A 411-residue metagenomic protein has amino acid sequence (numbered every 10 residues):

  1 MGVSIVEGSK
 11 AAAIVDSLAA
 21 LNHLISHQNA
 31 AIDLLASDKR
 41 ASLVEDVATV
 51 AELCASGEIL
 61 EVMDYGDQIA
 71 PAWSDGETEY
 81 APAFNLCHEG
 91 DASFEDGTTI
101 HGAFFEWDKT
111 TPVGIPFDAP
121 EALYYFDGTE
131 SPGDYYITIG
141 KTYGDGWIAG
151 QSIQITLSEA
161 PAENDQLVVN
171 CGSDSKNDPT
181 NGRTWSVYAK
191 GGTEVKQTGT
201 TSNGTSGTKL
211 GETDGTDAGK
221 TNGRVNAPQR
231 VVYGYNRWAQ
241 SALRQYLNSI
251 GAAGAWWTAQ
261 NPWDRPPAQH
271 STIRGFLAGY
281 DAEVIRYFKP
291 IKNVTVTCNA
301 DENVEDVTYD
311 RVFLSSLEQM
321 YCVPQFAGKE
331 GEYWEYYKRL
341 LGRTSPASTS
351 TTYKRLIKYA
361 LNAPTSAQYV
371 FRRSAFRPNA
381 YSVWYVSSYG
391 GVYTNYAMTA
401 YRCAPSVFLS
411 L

Functional and structural regions predicted by a protein language model:
M1-S26: Short, low-complexity N-terminal tether/leader segments at secretion or assembly junctions of large, surface-exposed
K10, N170, G207-K209: Poly-acidic low-complexity segments
K10-A12, L86-A92, E130, Y143 (+3 more regions): A short, sequence-level motif marking secondary-structure junctions
I14, A20, H27, T99 (+6 more regions): Intrinsically disordered, low-complexity peptide-like regions
V15-D16, L21-L24, L35, A55 (+2 more regions): Short intrinsically disordered, low-complexity segments
S26-P120, N177-L411: Collagenous Gly-X-Y triple-helix signature in extracellular proteins
A119-A189: Extended, beta-strand-rich, solvent-exposed assembly scaffolds of outer structural proteins
